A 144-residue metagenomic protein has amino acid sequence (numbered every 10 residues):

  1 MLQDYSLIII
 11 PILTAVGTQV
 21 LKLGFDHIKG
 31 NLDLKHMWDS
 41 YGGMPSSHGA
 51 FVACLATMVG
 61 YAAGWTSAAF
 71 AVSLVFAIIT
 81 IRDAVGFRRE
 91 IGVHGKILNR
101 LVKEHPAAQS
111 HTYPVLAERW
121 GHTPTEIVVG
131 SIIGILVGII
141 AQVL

Functional and structural regions predicted by a protein language model:
M1-V20, I28-N31: Helix-loop-helix hairpins and the membrane-proximal interhelical loops of multi-pass alpha-helical transport proteins
V16-V20, D33-L144: Membrane-embedded catalytic cores of phosphoryl/pyrophosphoryl-handling enzymes
H27-I28, G60: Hydrophobic residues in alpha-helical segments
